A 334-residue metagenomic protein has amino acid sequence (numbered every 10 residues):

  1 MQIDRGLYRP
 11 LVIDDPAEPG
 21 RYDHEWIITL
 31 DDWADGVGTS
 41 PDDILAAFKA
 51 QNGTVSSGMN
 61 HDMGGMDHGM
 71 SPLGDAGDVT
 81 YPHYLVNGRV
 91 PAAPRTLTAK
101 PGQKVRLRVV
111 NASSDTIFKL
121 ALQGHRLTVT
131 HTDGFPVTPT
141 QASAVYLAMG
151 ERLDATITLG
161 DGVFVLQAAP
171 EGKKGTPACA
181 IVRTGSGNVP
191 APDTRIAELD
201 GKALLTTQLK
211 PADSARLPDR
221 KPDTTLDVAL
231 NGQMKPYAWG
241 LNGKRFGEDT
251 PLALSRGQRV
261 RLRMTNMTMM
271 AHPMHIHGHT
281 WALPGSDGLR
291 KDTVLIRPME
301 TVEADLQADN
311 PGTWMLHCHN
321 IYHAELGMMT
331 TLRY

Functional and structural regions predicted by a protein language model:
M1-N52, S56-G58, F135-R261, T268 (+2 more regions): Extended terminal and domain-junction accessory segments
T29-Q103, V110-S113, N231-Q233, N242: Acidic-aromatic/histidine active-site loop/patch
R95, S143, E151-A155, D292 (+1 more regions): Short strand-edge motifs at loop-to-beta-strand transitions and within beta-strands of extracellular beta-rich domains
Q103-L107, Q258-V260: Structural beta-strand segments of beta-rich domains
V109-S113, M264-T268: Asparagine-centered strand-capping/turn motif at beta-strand->loop junctions
A112-T128, M274-W281: Short acidic, flexible loop segments centered on an aromatic residue
L122-M149, A282-L295: Solvent-exposed beta-strand/loop surfaces of large extracellular or lumenal domains
T265, A271, G278-R333: C-terminal soluble interaction/assembly domains
